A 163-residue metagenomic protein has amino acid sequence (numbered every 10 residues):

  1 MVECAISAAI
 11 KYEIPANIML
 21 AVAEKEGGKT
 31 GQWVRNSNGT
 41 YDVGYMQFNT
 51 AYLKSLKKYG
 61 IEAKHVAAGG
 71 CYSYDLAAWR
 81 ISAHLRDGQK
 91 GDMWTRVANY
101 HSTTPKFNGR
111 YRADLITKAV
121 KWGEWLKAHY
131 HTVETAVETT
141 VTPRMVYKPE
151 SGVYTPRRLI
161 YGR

Functional and structural regions predicted by a protein language model:
M1-V133: Catalytic glycan-binding domains that act on GlcNAc-containing polysaccharides
H131-R163: Low-complexity, Gly/Ser/Thr/Pro-rich intrinsically disordered linker/tail segments
